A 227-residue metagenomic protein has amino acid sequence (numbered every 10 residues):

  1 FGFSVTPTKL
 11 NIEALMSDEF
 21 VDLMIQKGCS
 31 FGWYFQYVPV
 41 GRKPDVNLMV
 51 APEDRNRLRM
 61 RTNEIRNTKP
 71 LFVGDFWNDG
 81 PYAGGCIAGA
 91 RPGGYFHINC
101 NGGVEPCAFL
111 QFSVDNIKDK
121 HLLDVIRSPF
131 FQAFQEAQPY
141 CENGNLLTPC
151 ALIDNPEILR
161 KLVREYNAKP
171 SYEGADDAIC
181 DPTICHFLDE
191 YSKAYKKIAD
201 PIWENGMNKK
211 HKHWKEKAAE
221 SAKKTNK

Functional and structural regions predicted by a protein language model:
F1-G89, C100-E105, F109-K120, V163: Radical SAM enzyme [4Fe-4S]-AdoMet core and its adjacent flexible, acidic and glycine-rich loops/tails across
R91-G94: Short loop/turn microsegments at loop-to-beta-strand junctions
F109-K227: Flexible mid-to-C-terminal extensions adjoining Fe-S/redox cofactors in radical SAM and related proteins
